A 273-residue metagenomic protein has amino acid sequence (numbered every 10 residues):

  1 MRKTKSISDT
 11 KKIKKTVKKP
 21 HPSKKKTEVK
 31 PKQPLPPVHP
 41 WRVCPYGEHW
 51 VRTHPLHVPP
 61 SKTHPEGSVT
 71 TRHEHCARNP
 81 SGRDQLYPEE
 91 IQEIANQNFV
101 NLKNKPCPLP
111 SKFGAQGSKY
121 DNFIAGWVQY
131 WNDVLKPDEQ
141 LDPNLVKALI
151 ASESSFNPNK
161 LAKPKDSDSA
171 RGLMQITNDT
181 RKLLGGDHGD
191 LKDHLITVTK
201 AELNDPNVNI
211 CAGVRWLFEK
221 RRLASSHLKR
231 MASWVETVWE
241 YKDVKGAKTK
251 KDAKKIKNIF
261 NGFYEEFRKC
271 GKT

Functional and structural regions predicted by a protein language model:
M1, W41, E48-V51, C76 (+3 more regions): Generic low-polarity alpha-helical segments
M1-R2, L141: Accessible peptide chain termini
R2-L86: Arg/Lys-rich, low-complexity, intrinsically disordered basic segments
G82-T273: Catalytic glycan-binding domains that act on GlcNAc-containing polysaccharides
